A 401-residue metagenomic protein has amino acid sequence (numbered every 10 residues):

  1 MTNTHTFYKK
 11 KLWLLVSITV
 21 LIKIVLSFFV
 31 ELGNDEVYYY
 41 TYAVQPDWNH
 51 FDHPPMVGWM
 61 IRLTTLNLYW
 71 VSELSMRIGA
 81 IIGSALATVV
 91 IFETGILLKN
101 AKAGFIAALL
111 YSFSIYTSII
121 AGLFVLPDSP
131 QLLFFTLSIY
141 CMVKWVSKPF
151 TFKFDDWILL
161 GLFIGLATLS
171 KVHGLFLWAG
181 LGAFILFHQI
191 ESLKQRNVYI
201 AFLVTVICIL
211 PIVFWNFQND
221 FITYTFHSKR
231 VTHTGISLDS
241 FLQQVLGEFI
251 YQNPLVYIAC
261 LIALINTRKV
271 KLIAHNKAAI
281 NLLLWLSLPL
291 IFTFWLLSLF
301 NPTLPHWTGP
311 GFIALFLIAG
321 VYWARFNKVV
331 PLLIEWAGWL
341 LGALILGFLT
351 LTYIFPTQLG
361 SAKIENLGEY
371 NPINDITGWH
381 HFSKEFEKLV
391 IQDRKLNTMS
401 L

Functional and structural regions predicted by a protein language model:
K10, I91-F113, L132-L133: Transmembrane-helix signature of polytopic, membrane-embedded enzymes that assemble or transfer cell-envelope glycans
W13, I78-L98, L137, C141 (+1 more regions): Transmembrane-helix motifs of polytopic, lipid-linked glycan transferases
V16, A107-F113, I164, T168: Short helix- or helix-capping micro-motifs that position conserved polar/aromatic residues at function-defining sites
F28-Y39, N49-L63, N67-L74, D220 (+1 more regions): Extracytoplasmic catalytic/substrate-binding loops of multi-pass membrane glycan-assembly enzymes
N34, Y116, G122-P130: Short acidic/glycine- and proline-prone juxtamembrane loop motifs at membrane-interface regions of multi-pass membrane
I96-K102, S138-D156: Membrane-interface transmembrane helices that cradle and orient dolichyl/undecaprenyl
L166, L177-I280, L286-S298: Transmembrane-lumen/periplasm boundary regions of multi-pass, lipid-linked membrane glycan transferases
R325-G360: Signature aromatic-anchored transmembrane alpha helix within multi-pass, membrane-resident enzymes that catalyze glycan
